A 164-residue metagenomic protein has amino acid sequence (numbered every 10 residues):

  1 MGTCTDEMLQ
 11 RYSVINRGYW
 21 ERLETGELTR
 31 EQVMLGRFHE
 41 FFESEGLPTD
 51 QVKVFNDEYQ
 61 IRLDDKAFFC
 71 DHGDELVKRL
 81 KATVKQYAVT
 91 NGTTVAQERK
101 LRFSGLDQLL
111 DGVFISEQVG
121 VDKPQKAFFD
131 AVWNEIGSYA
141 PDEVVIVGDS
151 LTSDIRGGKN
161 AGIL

Functional and structural regions predicted by a protein language model:
M1-G2: Basic, amphipathic juxtamembrane/active-site segments that coordinate anionic phosphate or diphosphate groups
D6, V14, G18-E58: A metal-dependent, Asp-based hydrolase signature
E31-L35, T49, K53, D57-A88 (+1 more regions): Short, acidic loop-to-helix structural element flanking the phosphoryl-transfer center in phosphate-processing enzymes
T49, D74-Y87, G92-I115: Substrate-recognition/cap helix-loop segment adjacent to the acidic, metal-dependent catalytic center of Asp-based
G112-P124: Glycine/Thr-rich beta-alpha phosphate-binding loop at enzyme active sites
D122-R156: Conserved Lys-Pro-Asp/Glu-containing loop-to-beta segment of HAD-superfamily phosphomonoesterases, centered on
